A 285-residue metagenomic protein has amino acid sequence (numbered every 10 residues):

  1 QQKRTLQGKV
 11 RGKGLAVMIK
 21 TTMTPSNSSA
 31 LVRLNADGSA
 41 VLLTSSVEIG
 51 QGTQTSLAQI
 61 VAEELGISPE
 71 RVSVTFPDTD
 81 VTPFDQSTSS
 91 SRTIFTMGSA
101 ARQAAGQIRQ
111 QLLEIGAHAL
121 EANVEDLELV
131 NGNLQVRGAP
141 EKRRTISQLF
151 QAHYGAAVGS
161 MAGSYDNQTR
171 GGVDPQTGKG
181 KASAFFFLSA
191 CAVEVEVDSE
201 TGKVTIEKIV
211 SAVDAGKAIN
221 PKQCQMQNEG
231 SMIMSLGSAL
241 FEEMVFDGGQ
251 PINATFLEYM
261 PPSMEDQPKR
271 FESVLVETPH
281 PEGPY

Functional and structural regions predicted by a protein language model:
Q1-K20, D37, Q59-Y285: C-terminal catalytic domains of large/alpha subunits in multi-subunit enzymes
T22-V41: Active-site-adjacent "gating/activation" loops or surface patches in catalytic cores
V47: Gly/Ser-rich, acidic/histidine-flanked active-site/gating loops
Q54-T55: Conserved strand-to-helix beginnings and helix N-cap segments that scaffold or border functional pockets
